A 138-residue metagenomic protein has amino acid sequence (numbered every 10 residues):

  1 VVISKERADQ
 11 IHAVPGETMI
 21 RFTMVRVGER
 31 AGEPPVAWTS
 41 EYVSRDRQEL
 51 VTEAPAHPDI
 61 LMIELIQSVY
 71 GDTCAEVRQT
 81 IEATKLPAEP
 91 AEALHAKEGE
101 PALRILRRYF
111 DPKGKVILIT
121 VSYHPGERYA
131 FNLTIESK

Functional and structural regions predicted by a protein language model:
V1-K138: C-terminal all-alpha effector/ligand-binding and dimerization domain of prokaryotic HTH-type transcriptional repressors
